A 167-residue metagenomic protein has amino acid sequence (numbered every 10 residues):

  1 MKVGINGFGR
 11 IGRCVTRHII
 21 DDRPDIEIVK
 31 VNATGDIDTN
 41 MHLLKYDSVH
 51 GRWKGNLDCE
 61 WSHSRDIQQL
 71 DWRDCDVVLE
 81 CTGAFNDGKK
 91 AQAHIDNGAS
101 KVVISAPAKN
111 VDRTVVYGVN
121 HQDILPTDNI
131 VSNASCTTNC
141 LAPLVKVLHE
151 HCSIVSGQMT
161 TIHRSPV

Functional and structural regions predicted by a protein language model:
M1-V167: N-terminal Rossmann-like NAD(P) cofactor-binding subdomain of oxidoreductases, focused on the glycine-rich
